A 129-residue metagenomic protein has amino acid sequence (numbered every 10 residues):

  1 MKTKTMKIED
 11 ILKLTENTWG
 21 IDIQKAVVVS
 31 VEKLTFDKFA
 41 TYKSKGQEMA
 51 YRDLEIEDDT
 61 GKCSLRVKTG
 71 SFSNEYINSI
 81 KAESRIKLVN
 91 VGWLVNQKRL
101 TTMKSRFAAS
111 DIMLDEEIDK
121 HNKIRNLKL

Functional and structural regions predicted by a protein language model:
M1-L129: Single-stranded nucleic acid-binding proteins centered on OB/S1-type folds and their adjacent low-complexity
